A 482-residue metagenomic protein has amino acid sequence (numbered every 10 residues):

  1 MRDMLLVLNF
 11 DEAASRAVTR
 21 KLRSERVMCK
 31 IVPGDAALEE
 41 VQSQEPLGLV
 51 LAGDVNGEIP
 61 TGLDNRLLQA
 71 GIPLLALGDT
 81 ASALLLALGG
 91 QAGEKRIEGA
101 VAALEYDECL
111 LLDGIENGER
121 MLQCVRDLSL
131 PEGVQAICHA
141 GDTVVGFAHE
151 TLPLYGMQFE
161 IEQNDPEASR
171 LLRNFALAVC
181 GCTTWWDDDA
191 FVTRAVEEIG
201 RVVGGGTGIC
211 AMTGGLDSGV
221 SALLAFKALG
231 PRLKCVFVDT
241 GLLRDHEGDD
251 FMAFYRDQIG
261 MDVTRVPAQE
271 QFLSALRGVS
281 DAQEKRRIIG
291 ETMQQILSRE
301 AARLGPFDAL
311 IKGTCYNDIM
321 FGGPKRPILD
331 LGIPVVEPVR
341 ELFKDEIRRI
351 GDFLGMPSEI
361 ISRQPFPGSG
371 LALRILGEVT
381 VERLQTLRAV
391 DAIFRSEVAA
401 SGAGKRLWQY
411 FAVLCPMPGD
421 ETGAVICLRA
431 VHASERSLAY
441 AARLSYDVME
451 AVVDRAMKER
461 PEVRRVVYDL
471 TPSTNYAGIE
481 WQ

Functional and structural regions predicted by a protein language model:
M1-L51, V55-L63, L67-A70, L86-G305 (+2 more regions): RNA-binding accessory domains that recognize and position tRNA/RNA substrates
A76, T80, L85, G89: Gly/Ala-rich beta-loop-alpha elbow adjacent to hydrolase catalytic centers
C315-M320: Short beta-strand-loop/turn "lid" adjacent to the catalytic site in phosphate-handling enzymes
